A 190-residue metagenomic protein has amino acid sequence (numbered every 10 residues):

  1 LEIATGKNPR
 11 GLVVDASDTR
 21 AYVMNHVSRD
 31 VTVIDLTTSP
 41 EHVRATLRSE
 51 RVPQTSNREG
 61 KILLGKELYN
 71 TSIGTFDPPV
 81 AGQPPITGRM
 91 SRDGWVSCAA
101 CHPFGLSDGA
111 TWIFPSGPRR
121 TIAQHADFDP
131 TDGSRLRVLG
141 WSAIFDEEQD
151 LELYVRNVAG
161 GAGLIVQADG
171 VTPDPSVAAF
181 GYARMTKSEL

Functional and structural regions predicted by a protein language model:
L1-L190: Periplasmic c-type cytochrome electron-transfer domains
